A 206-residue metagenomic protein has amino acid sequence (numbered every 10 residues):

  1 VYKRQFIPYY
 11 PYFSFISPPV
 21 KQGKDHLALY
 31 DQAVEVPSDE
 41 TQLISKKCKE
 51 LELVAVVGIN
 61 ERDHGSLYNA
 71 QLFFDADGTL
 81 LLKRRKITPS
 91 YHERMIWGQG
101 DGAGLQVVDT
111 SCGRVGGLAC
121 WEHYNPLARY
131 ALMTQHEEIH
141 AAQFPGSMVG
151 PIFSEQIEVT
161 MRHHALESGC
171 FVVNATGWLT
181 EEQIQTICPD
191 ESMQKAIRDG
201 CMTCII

Functional and structural regions predicted by a protein language model:
V1-Y2: Short, small-residue-biased leader/transition segments that mark boundaries at the very start of proteins
F6-L29, L67: Metal-dependent catalytic neighborhoods of phosphoester/phosphodiester hydrolases
I7, Y12-F15, L72, K83-S90: Short beta->alpha transition motifs characteristic of CBS
A33-V54, R114, H123-I206: CN hydrolase (nitrilase-like) catalytic-core segments centered on the catalytic cysteine and neighboring Lys/Glu
I59-R62: Short beta-strand-to-loop element that shapes/binds the nucleotide-sugar donor at the catalytic cleft/hinge
L67-K86, I197-I206: Amphipathic beta-strand/beta-sheet edge segments enriched in Tyr/Trp
A70, K83-R85, V107, G113-E122 (+1 more regions): Active-site-proximal beta-strand elements of phosphoester/diester hydrolases
K86-G100: A short, polar/charged loop-to-alpha-helix boundary motif
